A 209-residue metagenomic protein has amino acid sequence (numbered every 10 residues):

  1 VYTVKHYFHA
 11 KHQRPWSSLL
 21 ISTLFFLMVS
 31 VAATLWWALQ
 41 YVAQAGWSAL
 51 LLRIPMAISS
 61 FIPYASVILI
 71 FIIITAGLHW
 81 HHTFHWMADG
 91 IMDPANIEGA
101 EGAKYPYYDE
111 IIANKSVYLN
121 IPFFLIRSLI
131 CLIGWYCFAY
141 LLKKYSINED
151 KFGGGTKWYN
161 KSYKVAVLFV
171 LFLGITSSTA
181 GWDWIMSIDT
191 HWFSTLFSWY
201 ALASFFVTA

Functional and structural regions predicted by a protein language model:
V1-H6, I68-I73, G174-S177: Hydrophobic core of alpha-helical transmembrane segments in multi-pass integral membrane proteins
V1-S30: N-terminal regions that are enriched for targeting/export leaders and immediately downstream pro/stem segments
H6-H12, H79-H85, H191: Histidine (H) residue identity feature
A10, V67-I70, A209: Contiguous hydrophobic segments
P15-S22, L51-R53, T190-L202: Non-cytosolic membrane-interface motifs at loop->transmembrane helix junctions
F26-K151, F169: Transmembrane-helix bundle segments that line or gate the permeation/cavity pathway in multi-pass membrane proteins
K115-A209: Long, contiguous internal "core" modules enriched in hydrophobic/ aromatic residues
